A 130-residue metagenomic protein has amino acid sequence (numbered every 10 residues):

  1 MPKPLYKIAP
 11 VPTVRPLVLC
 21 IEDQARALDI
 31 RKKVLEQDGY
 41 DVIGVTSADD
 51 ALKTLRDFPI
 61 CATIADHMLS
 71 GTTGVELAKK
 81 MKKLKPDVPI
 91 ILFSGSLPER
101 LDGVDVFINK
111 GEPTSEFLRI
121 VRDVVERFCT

Functional and structural regions predicted by a protein language model:
M1-L19, P113-T130: Non-catalytic signal-transmission and effector/linker regions of two-component phosphorelay proteins
R15-R26, R31-L35, T63: Conserved acidic segment of CheY-like receiver
G44-A62: Acidic, metal-coordinating helix/loop segments flanking the phosphotransfer/catalytic sites of two-component signaling
S47, T73-E76: Acidic catalytic/metal-coordinating carboxylates
D66: Active-site residues of response regulator receiver
S70: The feature encodes the CheY-like receiver
V75-P86: Short amphipathic alpha-helix used as the core "switch/output" element in two-component signaling
